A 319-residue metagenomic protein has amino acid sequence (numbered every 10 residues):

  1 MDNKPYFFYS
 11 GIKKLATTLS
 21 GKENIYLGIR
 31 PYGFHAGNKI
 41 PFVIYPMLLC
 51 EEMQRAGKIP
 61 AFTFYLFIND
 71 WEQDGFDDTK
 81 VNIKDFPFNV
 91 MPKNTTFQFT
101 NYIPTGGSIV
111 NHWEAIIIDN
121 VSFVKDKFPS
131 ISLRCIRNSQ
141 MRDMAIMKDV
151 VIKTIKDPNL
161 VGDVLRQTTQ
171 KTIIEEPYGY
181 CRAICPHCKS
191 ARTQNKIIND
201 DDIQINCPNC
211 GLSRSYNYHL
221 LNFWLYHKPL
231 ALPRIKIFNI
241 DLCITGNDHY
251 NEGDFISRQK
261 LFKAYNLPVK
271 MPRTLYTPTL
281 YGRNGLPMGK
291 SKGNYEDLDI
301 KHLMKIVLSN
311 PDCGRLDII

Functional and structural regions predicted by a protein language model:
M1-G162, I256-P268: N-terminal Rossmann-like or analogous alpha/beta NTP/dinucleotide-binding catalytic cores that position adenine
L15-S20, L160, T169-I319: Alpha-helical recognition segments enriched in aromatics with Gly/Pro capping that present substrate-recognition
T96-I136, T168, C181-N217: Solvent-exposed, charged interface segments at domain starts and junctions
L165: Conserved C-terminal portion of the radical SAM core fold that forms the substrate/S-adenosylmethionine-binding
